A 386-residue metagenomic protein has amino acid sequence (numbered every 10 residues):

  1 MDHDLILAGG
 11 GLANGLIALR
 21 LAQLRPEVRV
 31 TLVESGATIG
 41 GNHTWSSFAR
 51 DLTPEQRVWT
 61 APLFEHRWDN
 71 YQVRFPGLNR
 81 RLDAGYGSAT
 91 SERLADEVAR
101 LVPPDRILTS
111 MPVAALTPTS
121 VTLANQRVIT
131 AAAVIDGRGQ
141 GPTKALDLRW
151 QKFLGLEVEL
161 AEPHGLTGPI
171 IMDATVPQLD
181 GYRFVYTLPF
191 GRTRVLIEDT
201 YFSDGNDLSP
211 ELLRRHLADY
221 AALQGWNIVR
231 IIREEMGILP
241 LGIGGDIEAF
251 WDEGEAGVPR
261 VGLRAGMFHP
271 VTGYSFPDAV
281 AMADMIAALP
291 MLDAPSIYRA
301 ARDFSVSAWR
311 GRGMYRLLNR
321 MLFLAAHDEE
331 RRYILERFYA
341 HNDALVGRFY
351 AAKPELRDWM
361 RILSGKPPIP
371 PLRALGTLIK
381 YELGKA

Functional and structural regions predicted by a protein language model:
I6-A8, V33, V128-Q140, V258-L263: Short hydrophobic core segments
I6-G10, L19-W45: Glycine-rich FAD pyrophosphate-binding loop
N14-G15: N-terminal Rossmann-fold NAD(P) dinucleotide-binding loop
L19, Q23, R100, P189: Short, well-ordered alpha-helices that flank and scaffold nucleotide-derived cofactor binding pockets
R50-P118: A conserved beta-strand/loop capping segment in the N-terminal third of enzymes that catalyze redox or closely related
D105-I231, G245-I247: Predominantly flavin-linked oxidoreductase catalytic cores and closely associated redox partners
P177, S203-I286: FAD/FMN-dependent oxidoreductases across multiple families
V280, D284-A386: Long, low-complexity C-terminal extensions of enzymes
